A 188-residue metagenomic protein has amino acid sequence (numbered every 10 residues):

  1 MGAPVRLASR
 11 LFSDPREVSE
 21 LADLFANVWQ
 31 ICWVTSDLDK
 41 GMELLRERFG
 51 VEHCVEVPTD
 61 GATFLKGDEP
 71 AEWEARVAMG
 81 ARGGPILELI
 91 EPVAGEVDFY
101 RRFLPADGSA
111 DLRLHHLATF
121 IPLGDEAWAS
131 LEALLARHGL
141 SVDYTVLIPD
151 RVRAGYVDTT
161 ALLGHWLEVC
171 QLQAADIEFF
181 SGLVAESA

Functional and structural regions predicted by a protein language model:
M1-L21, W33, M79-A81, L87-E91 (+1 more regions): Vicinal oxygen chelate
V5, P15-C54: N-terminal domain-onset segments
P15-L24, H53-M79, L89-H115, L140-G155 (+1 more regions): Vicinal oxygen chelate
V28-S36, A78-G84, L104-D125: Vicinal oxygen chelate
C32, V55, A118, C170-Q171: Residues embedded in well-ordered beta-strands within globular domains across many folds
D37-P58, P105-S109, G124-I148, F179-F180: Extended intrinsically disordered, low-complexity coil regions enriched in Ser, Thr, Gly, Ala and often Pro
R46-R48, K66-P70, R101-P105, V157 (+2 more regions): Surface-exposed beta-strand edges and their flanking turn/coil or helix-capping segments
